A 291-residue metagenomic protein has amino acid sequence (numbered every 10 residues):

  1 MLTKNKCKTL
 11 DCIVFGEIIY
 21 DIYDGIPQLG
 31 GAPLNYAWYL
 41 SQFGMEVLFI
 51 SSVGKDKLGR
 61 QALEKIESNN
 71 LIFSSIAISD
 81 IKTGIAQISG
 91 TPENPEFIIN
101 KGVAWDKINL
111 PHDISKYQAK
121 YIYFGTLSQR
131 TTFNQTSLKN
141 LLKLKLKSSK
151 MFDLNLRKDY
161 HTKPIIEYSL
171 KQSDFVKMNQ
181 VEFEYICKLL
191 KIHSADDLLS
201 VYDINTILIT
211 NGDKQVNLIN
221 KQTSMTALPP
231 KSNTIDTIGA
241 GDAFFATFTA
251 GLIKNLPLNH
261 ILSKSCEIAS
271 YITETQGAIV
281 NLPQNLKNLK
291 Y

Functional and structural regions predicted by a protein language model:
L2-I13, K65-E67, F73-I76, N94-T226 (+2 more regions): Ribokinase/PfkB-type carbohydrate-kinase core domain
L10, D21, Q42, T206 (+1 more regions): Conserved post-catalytic alpha-helical subdomain immediately downstream of the catalytic base and nucleotide-binding
C12, D21-A86, G90-N94, K101-W105 (+1 more regions): Substrate-binding N-lobe of the ribokinase-like
G16, S51, L208: Active-site neighborhood of phospho(di)ester-bond hydrolases with catalytic His/Asp-centered motifs
E17-I18, A32, L127, L154 (+1 more regions): Active-site metal-binding loops of divalent metal-dependent hydrolases
P27, S52-V53, T132, I186 (+1 more regions): Residue-level marker of alpha-helix boundaries and capping positions
G59-R60, G84-A86, T162, L189 (+1 more regions): Short Asp/Glu-rich motifs
